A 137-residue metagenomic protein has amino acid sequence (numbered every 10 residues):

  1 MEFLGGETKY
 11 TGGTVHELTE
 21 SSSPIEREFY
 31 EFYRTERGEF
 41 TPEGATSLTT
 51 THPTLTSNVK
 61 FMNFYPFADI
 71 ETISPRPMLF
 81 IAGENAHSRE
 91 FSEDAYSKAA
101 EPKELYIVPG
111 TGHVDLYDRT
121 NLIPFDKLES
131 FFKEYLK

Functional and structural regions predicted by a protein language model:
M1-E39: Alpha/beta-hydrolase-fold enzymes
H52-I70, H87: Active-site nucleophile elbow and catalytic-triad environment of alpha/beta-hydrolase enzymes
E71-S74, K98-A100: Short, conserved loop/helix-junction motifs that constitute active-site signature segments in enzyme catalytic cores
I73-S74, L79-A82: Short beta-strand/loop motif that positions the catalytic acidic residue of the alpha/beta-hydrolase fold
G83-A86, G110-G112: Acidic beta-to-alpha connecting loop that harbors the catalytic carboxylate
N85-K103: Conserved loop-alpha-helix segment in the C-terminal half of the alpha/beta-hydrolase fold that carries the catalytic
L105-I107: Conserved beta-strand scaffold positions in the cores of enzyme catalytic domains, especially in NTP/NDP-utilizing
P109-K137: Catalytic active-site module of serine/aspartate enzymes centered on a nucleophile-bearing elbow/loop
